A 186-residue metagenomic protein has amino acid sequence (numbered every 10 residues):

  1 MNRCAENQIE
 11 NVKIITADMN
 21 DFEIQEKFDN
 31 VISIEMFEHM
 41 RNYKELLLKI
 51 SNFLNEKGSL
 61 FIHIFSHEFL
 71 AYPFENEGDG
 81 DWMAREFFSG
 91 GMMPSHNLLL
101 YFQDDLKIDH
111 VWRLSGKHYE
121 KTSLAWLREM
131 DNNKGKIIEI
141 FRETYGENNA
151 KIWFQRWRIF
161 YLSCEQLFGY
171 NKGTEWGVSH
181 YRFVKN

Functional and structural regions predicted by a protein language model:
M1-C4: Conserved hydrophobic residues forming the short capping helix/wall of the S-adenosyl-L-methionine
E6-D21: Conserved SAM-binding strand-loop segment of SAM-dependent methyltransferases
N20-V31: A short acidic, Gly/Pro-enriched loop at the edge of an enzyme's catalytic core that lines a small-molecule cofactor
S33-M36: A short beta-strand submotif of the Rossmann-like class I SAM-dependent methyltransferase core that lines
K44-S59: A short glycine-rich, Lys/Arg-flanked "PGG" loop and its adjoining helix->strand segment in the class I
H63: Alpha/beta-hydrolase-fold catalytic nucleophile elbow
S66, L70-V178, V184-N186: Substrate-binding/catalytic lobe of Class I Rossmann-like enzymes that use SAM or dcSAM, i.e., the mid-to-C-terminal
